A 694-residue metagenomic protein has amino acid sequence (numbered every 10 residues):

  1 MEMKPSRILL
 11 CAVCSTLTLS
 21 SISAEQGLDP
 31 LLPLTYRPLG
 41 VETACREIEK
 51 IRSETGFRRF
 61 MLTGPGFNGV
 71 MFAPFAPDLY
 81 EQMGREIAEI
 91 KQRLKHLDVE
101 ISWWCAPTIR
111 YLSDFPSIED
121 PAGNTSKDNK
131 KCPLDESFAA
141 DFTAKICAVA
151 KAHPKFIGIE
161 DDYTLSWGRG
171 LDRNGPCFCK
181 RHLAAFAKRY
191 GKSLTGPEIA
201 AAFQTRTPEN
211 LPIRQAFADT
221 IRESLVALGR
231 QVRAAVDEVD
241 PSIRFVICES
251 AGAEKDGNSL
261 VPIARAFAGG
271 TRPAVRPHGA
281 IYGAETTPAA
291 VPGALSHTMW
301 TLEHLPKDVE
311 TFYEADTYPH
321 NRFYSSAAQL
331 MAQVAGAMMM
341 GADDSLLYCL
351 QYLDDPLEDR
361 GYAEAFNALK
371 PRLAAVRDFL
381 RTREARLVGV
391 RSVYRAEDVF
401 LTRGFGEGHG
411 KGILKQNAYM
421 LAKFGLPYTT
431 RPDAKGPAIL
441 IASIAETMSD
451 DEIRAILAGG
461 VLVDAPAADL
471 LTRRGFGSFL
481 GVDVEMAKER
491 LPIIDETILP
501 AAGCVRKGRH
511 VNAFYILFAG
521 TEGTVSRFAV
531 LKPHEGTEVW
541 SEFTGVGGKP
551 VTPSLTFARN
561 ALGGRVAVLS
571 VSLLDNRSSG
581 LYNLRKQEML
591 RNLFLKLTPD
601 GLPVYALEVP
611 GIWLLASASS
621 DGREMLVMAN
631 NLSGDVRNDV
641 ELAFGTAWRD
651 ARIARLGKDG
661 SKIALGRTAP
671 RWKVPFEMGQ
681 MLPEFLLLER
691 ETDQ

Functional and structural regions predicted by a protein language model:
L28-L39, E100-T108, G158-D162, Q215-N258 (+2 more regions): Aromatic-lined carbohydrate-recognition surfaces of secreted/lumenal glycan-active proteins
Y36-K50, F75-H96, S137-D141, S224-Q231: Aromatic- and glycine-enriched glycan-recognition loops and surfaces that form the carbohydrate-binding subsites
R37-E54, E136-A150, N258-R265, S326-A337: Short, acidic/polar
E42-V70, A148-F156, P273-A274, A332-S345 (+1 more regions): Catalytic domains of carbohydrate-active enzymes, especially glycoside hydrolases
I48-E86, I109-S126, W167-L171, V261: Aromatic-lined carbohydrate-binding/catalytic grooves of carbohydrate-active enzymes
T63-G64, W167, V239-Q416, I494 (+8 more regions): Hydrophobic targeting/anchoring helices
L97-P154, D161, L165-L171, P176-A218 (+2 more regions): Active-site-adjacent "subsite" loops/lids of carbohydrate-active enzymes
G412-I413, Y428, D433, S443-D693: A conserved amphipathic helix/loop scaffold that creates a polar/acidic microenvironment used either to coordinate
